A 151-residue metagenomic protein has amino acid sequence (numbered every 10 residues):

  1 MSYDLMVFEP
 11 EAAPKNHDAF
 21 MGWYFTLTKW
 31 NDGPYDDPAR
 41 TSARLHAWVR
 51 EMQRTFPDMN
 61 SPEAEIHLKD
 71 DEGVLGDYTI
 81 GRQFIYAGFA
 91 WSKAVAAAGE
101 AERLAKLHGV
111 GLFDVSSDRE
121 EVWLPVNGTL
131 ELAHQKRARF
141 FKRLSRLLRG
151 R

Functional and structural regions predicted by a protein language model:
M1-R151: Acidic (Asp/Glu-rich) sequence patches and key acidic residues that form negatively charged surfaces used
